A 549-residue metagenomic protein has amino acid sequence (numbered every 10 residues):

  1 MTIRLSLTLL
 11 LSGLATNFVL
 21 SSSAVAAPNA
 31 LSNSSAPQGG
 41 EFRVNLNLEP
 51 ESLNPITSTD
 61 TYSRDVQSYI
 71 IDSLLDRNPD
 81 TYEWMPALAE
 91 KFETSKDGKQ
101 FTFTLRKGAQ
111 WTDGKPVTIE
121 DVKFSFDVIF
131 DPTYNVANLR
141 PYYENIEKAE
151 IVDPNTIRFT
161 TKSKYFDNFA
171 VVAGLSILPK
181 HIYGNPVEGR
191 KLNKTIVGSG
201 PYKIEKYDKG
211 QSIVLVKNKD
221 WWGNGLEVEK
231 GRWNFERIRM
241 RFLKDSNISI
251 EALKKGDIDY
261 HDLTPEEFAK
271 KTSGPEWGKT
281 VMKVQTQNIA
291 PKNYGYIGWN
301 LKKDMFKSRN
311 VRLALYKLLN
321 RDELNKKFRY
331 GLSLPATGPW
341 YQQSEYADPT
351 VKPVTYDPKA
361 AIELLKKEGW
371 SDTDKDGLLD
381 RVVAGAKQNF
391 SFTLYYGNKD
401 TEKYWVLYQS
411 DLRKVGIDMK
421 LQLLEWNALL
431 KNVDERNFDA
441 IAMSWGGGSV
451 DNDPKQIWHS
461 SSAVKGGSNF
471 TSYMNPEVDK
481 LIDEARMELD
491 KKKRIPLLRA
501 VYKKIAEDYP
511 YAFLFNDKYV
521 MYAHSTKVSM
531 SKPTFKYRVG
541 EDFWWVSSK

Functional and structural regions predicted by a protein language model:
A27, D60, V66-S68, S163 (+7 more regions): Detector for C-terminal structural segments
P28-A30, N45-K96, D127, Y134 (+1 more regions): N-terminal lobe/hinge region of extracytoplasmic solute-binding protein
P28-N29, L48-D65, L88-A89, K115 (+5 more regions): A structural "hinge/loop" feature
N78-E83, A173-R232, E236-R237, N247-I248 (+3 more regions): Gly/Pro-rich hinge or "lid" segments in bacterial periplasmic/extracellular proteins
E90-N135, V152, R158, S249-A252 (+1 more regions): Aromatic- and charge-enriched surface segment that lines or borders ligand/interaction sites
T104, L139-Y183, P201-D208: Surface-exposed binding/hinge segments that line and control ligand-binding clefts or catalytic entry sites
K148-A149, E205-V216, R241-K303, L313-A314 (+4 more regions): Extracellular/periplasmic solute-recognition and catalytic clefts
R190-N193, W222-T272, Q409-R413, I417-E425: Ligand-site clamp/hinge motif
